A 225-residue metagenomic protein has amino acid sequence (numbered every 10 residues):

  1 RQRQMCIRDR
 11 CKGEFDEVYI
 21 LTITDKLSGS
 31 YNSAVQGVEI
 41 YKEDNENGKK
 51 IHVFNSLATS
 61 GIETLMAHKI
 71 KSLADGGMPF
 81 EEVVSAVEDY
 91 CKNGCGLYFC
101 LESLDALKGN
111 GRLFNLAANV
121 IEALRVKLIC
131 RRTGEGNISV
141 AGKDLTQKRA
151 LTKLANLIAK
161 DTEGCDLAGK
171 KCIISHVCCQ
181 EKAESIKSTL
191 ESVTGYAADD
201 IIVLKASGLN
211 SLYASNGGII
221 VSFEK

Functional and structural regions predicted by a protein language model:
Q2-I7: Short, small-residue-biased leader/transition segments that mark boundaries at the very start of proteins
R8-G13: Short, well-structured alpha-helical segments in soluble
E17, L27-S30, A34-E39, K50-H52 (+3 more regions): Mixed-charge interfacial surface used for oligomerization/domain docking and macromolecular partner engagement
T24: Flexible, active-site-proximal loop/turn residues at the rims of small-molecule/cofactor binding pockets and catalytic
E43-E46: Arginine/glycine-rich "motif VI" loop of SF2 helicases in the C-terminal RecA-like domain
